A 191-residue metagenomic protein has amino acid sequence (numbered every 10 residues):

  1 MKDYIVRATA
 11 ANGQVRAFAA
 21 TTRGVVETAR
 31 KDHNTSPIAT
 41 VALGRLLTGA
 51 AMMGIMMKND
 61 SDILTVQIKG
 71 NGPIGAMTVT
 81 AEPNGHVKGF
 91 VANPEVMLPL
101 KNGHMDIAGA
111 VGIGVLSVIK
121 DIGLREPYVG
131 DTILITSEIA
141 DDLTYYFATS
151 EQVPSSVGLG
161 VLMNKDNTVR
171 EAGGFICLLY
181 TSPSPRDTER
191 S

Functional and structural regions predicted by a protein language model:
K2-I119: N-terminal functional module of multi-domain proteins
L46-L47, A140, T181: Short, hydrophobic/amphipathic alpha-helical packing segments that form internal helix faces or helix-helix interfaces
I68-G70, I122, V161-K165: Short acidic, glycine-rich loop/turn motifs
G89-S155: Hydrophobic alpha-helical segments and helix pairs
A148, Q152-G174: Hydrophobic, aromatic-enriched interface-forming segments
Y180-D187: Conserved small/polar residues in nucleotide/adenosyl-binding loops
S191: Cys/His-clustered metal-coordination modules, chiefly Zn-binding fingers
